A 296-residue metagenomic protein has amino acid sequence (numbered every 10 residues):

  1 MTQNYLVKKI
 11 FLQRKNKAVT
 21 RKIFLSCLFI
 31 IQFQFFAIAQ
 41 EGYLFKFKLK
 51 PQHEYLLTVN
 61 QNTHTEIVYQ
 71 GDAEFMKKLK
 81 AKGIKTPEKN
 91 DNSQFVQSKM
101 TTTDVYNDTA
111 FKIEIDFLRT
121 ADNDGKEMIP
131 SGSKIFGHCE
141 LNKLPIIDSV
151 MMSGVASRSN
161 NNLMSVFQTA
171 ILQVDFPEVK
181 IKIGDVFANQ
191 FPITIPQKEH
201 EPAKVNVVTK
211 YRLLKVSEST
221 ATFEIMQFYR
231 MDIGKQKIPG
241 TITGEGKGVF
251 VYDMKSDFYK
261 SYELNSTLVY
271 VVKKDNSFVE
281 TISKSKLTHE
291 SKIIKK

Functional and structural regions predicted by a protein language model:
M1-F47: Bacterial Sec-dependent N-terminal signal peptides
Q40-K296: Signature of exported/secreted
